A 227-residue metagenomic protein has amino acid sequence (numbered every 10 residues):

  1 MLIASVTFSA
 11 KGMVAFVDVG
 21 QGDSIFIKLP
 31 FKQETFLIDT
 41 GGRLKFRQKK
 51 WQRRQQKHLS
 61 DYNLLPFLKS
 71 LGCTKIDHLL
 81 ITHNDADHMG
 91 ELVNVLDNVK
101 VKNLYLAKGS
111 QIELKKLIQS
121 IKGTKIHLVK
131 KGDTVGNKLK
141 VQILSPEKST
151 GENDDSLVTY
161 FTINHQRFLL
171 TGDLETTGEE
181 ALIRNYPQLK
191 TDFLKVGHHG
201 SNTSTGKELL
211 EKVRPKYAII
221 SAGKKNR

Functional and structural regions predicted by a protein language model:
M1-R227: Non-globular, low-confidence helical/coil segments that flank catalytic cores
